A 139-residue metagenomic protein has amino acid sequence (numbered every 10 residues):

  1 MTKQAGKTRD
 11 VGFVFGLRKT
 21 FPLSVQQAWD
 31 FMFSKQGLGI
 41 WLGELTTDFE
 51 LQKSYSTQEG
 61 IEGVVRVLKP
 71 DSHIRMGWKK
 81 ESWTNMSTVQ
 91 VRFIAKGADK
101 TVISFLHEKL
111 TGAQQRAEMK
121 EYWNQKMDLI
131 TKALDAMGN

Functional and structural regions predicted by a protein language model:
M1-T46: Hydrophobic ligand-binding cavity/cleft-lining segments
V14-G16, Q26-Q27, I103-T111, D135: Short, charged low-complexity linear motifs
W29-M32, W41, W78, Y122-W123 (+1 more regions): Tryptophan-centric aromatic hotspots in well-structured domains and transmembrane helices
G39, T46-T47, S54-T111: Hydrophobic-ligand binding "helix-grip"
E108-N139: A conserved amphipathic terminal alpha-helix motif
